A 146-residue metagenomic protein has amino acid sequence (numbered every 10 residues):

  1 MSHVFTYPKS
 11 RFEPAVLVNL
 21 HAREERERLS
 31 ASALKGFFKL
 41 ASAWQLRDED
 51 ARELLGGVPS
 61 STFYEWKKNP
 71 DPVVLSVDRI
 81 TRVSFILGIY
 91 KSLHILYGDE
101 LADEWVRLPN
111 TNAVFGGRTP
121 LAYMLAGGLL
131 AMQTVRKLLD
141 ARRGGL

Functional and structural regions predicted by a protein language model:
M1-L146: Non-transmembrane "mature" sequence context
